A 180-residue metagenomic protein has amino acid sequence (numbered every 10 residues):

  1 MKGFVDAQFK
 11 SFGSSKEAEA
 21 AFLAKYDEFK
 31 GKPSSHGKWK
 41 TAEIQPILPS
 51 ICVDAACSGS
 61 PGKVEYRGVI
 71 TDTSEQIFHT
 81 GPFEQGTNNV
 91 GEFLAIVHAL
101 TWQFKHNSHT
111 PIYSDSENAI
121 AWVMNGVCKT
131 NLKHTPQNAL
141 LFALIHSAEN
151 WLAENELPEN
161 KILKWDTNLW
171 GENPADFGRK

Functional and structural regions predicted by a protein language model:
M1-A7, A21-G31: Short aromatic-glycine-(Arg/Gly/Cys) micro-motifs in beta-strand/loop hairpins
G3-K16, F83-E84: A short, exposed loop/beta-hairpin motif centered on an aromatic-Gly-Thr core
Q8-S11, T80, G171-E172, K180: Helix-coil modules at protein/domain termini and other flexible surface or pore-lining loops, especially C-terminal
Y26-I47: Intrinsically disordered, low-complexity Ser/Thr-rich linker and spacer segments in cell-wall-related proteins
T41-G91, W102: RNase H-like nuclease fold core
C57-S60, L100-R179: RNase H catalytic domain
